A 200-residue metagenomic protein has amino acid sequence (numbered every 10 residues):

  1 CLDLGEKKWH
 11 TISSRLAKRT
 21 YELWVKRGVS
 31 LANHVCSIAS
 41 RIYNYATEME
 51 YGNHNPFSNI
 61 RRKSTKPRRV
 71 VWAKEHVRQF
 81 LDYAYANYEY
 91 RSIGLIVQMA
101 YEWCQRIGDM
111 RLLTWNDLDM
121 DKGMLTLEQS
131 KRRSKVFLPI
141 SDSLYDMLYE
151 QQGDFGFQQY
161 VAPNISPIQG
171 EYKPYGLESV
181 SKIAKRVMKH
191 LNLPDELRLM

Functional and structural regions predicted by a protein language model:
C1-K26, I42-T47: Basic/aromatic-enriched alpha-helical hairpins
K8, S58-N59, K122-E128, A162 (+1 more regions): Short functional hotspots where side chains directly engage DNA or cofactors
A17, A39, Y43, M110 (+2 more regions): Short, basic/aromatic-rich helical patch in the C-terminal catalytic core of site-specific tyrosine
K26-V35, E48, G52-I107, R111 (+3 more regions): Basic, Lys/Arg- and aromatic-enriched nucleic-acid-binding interface segment
S92-G94, L177-E178, P194-M200: Short basic/aromatic active-site micro-motif
L112-L118, M200: A short, basic/aromatic helix-end/turn motif that makes direct DNA contacts
M124, K135-P139: Well-ordered beta-strand positions in beta-sheet-rich domains
S141-P194: Active-site/catalytic core of tyrosine-dependent DNA strand-transfer enzymes
